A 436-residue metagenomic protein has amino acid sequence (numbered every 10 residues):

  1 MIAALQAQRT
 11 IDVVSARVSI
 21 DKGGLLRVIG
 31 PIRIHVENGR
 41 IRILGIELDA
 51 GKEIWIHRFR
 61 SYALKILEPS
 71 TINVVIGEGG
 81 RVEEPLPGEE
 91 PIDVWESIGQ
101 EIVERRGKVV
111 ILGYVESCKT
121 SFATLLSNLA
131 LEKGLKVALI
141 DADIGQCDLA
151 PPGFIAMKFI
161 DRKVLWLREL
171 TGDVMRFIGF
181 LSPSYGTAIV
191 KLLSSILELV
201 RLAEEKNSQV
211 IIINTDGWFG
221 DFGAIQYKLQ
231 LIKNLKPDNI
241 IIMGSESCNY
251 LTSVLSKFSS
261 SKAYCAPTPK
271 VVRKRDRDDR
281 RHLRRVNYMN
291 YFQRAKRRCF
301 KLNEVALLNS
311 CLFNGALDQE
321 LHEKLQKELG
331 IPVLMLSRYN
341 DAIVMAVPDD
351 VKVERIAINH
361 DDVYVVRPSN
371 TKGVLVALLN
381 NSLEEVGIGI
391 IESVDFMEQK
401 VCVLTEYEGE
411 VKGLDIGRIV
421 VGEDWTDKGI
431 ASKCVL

Functional and structural regions predicted by a protein language model:
M1-G107, I111, I155, P183-S184 (+2 more regions): Preference for solvent-exposed, low-hydrophobicity sequence contexts
P87-R105, V109-L112, G134-I213, F219: Nucleotide-state-sensitive switch-loop elements of NTP-binding domains
G107-E132: Glycine-rich phosphate-binding P-loop
V115-S117, G217-D221, S247-N249: Short acidic, S/G/P-rich loop/turn micro-motifs used as interaction or catalytic elements
S121-F122, L149-F154, G223-I225, T252-V254: Short acidic, glycine/serine/threonine-rich loops at helix termini
F122-L125, S195-L199, Y227: Well-ordered alpha-helical segments embedded in enzymatic catalytic cores
L135, L235-D238: Short glycine-/polar-rich loops that comprise or flank the Walker A/P-loop and associated switch/sensor motifs
V210-L235: Conserved P-loop NTPase nucleotide-binding/switch module
